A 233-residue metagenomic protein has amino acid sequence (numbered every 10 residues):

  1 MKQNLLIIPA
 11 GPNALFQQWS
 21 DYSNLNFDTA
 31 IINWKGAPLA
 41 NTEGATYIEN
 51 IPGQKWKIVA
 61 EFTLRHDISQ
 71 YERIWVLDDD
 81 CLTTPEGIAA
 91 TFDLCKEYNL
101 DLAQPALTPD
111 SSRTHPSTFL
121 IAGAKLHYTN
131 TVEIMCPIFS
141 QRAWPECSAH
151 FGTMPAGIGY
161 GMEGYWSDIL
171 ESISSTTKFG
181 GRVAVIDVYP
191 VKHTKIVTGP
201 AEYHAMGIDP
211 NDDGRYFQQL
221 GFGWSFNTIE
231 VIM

Functional and structural regions predicted by a protein language model:
M1-T42: N-proximal low-complexity "stem/linker" segments adjacent to membrane-targeting elements
N4-I8, M154-M233: C-terminal catalytic/acceptor-binding lobe
W19, A30-E72: Active-site-proximal specificity loops/subdomain of glycosyltransferases
I31, V76, L102-A106, R182-D187: A structural signal for short, well-ordered beta-strand segments and their strand-loop junctions that often border
K35-A37, A106-S111, Y189-P190: Short beta-alpha junction loops
Q70-L82: Short beta-strand-to-loop acidic/aromatic patch adjacent to the donor-nucleotide binding site
Y71, Y98-L100, G181: Short, high-confidence coil segments that cap the C-terminus of an alpha-helix and link into the following beta-strand
T84-S172: Conserved catalytic core of nucleotide-sugar-dependent glycosyltransferases
